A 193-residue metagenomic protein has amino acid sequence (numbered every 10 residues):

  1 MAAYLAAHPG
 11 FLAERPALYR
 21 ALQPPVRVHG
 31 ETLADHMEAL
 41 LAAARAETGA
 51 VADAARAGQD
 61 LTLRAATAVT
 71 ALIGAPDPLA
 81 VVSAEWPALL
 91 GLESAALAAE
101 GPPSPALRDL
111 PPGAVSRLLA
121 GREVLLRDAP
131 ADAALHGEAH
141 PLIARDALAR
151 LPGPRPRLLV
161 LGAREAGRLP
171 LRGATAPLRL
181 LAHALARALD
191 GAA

Functional and structural regions predicted by a protein language model:
M1-A39: Acidic, low-complexity intrinsically disordered segments
P24, V28-G74: Signal-transmission linkers at sensory-effector interfaces
A75-A106, G113: Helix-loop-beta substructure at the N-terminus of cytosolic sensory domains that couple signal/ligand detection
P103-L125: Allosteric regulatory "coupling" segments in signal-transduction proteins
G121-A144: Signal-transducing coupling segments at domain and membrane junctions
I143-P152, R157: A short, aliphatic-rich beta-strand micro-motif
L159-R168: Short beta-strand-to-loop transition segments that serve as allosteric relay/switch motifs in sensory/regulatory domains
G167-A193: Juxtadomain coupling helices with adjacent low-complexity linkers
